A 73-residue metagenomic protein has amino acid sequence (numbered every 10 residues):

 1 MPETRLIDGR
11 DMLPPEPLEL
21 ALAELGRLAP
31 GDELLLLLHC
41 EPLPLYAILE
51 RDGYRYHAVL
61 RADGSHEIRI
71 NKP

Functional and structural regions predicted by a protein language model:
M1-R27: An N-terminal amphipathic alpha-helical segment
L6, L35, E67: Short aromatic/hydrophobic contact patches that present stacked aromatics for nucleic-acid/ligand binding
L13, P42-P44, A62-G64: Residues that cap or initiate secondary-structure elements
R27, A47, V59-R61: Sterically constrained small-residue positions within well-ordered secondary structures of folded domains
L35-R55: Short, structured protein-protein interaction patches enriched in aromatics and acidic/basic residues, typified by
G53-P73: C-terminal edge-of-domain segments
